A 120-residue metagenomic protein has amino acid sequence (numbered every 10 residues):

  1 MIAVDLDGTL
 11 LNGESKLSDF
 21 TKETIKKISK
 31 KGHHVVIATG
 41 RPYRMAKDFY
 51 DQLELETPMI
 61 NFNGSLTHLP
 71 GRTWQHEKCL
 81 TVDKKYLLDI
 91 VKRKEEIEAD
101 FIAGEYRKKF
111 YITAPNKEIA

Functional and structural regions predicted by a protein language model:
M1-S15: Asp-based phosphoryl-transfer active-site loop
D19-A120: Active-site phosphate-binding/coordination module
